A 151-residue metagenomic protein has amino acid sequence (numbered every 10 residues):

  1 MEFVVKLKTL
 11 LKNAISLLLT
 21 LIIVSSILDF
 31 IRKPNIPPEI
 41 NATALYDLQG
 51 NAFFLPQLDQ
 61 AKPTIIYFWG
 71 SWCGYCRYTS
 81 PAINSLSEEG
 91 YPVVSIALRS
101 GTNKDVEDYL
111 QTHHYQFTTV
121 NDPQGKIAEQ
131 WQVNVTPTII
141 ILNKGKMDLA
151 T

Functional and structural regions predicted by a protein language model:
M1-Y46: N-terminal targeting signals for export/organelle localization
E39, K62, N134-T136: Short, small/polar residue-rich loop motifs at catalytic or cofactor-binding pockets
Y46, T118-D122: Short acidic-hydrophobic, aromatic-tinged amphipathic segments that line or gate anion-handling sites
G50, C73, G145-K146: PAS/PAS-like sensory domain loop/N-cap motif
F54-R77, I83: Short active-site neighborhood of thiol/selenol oxidoreductases, capturing the structured segment around
I65-I66, V93, I139: Hydrophobic beta-strand anchors of alpha/beta hydrolase catalytic cores
R77-H113, P123-E129: Structural microenvironment flanking redox-active thiols in thiol-disulfide oxidoreductases
Q111-Y115, P123-T151: Thiol/disulfide oxidoreductase modules built on the thioredoxin-like
